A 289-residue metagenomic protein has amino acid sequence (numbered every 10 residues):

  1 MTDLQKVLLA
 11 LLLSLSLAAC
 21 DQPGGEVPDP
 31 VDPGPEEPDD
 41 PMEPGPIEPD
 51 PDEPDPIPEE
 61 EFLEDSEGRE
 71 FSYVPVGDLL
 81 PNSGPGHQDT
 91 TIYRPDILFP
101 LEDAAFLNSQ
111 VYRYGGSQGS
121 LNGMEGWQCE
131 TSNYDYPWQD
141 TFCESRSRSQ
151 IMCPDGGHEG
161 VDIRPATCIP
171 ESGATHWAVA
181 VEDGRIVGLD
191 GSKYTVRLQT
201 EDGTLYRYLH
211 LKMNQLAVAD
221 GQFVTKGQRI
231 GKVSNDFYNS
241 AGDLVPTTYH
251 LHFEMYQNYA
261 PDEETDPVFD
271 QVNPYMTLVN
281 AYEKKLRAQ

Functional and structural regions predicted by a protein language model:
M1-L8: Bacterial N-terminal signal peptides that target proteins for export
L9-L13: Hydrophobic alpha-helical targeting segments used for export or membrane insertion
A18-A19: C-terminal motif of bacterial Sec signal peptides marking the signal peptidase cleavage site
P23-P54: Ser/Thr-rich, Pro/Gly/Ala-heavy low-complexity intrinsically disordered linkers and tails of secreted extracellular
P54-Y194, K226, Y282-Q289: Surface-exposed, glycine-biased beta-strand/turn segments
G156-E171, T200-T204, M255-T265, V272: Small beta-barrel nucleic-acid-binding modules, principally OB-folds
G156-H158, S172-D220, Y238-H250: Zn2+-dependent peptidoglycan hydrolase active-site motif and core
Q199, Q222-Q289: Conserved, short, structured surface segments that act as functional micro-motifs
